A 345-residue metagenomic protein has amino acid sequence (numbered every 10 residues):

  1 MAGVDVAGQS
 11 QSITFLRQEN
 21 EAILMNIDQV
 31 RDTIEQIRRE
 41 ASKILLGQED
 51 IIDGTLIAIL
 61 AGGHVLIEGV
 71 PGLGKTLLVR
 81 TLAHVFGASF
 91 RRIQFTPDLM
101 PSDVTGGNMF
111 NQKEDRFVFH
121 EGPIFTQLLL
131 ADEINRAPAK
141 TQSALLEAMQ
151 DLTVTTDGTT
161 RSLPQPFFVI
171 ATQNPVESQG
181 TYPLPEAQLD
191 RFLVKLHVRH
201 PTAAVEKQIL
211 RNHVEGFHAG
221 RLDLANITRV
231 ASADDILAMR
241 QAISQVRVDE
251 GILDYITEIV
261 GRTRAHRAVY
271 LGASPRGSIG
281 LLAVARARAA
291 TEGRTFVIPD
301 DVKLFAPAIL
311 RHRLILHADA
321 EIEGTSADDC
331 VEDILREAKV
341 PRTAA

Functional and structural regions predicted by a protein language model:
F15-L16, N20-L24, T263-A345: C-terminal engagement/docking regions of AAA+ P-loop ATPases
N20-I51, V246-R247: Dynamic helix-loop-helix/coil hinge segments at AAA+ ATPase domain boundaries and subdomain interfaces
G54-I57, F110-L130: Conserved alpha-helical scaffold flanking the Walker A/P-loop in AAA+ ATPase domains
I59-T96: Walker A/P-loop
E68-V70, R92-Q94, Q112-E121, D151-P166 (+3 more regions): Conserved Walker
V85-K113: AAA+/P-loop NTPase substrate/partner-engagement loops
P101, T181-A242: Conserved AAA+ ATPase core "coupling" helix
F125-Q150, P164, Q179-L189, H200-I209: Conserved AAA+/SF3 P-loop NTPase catalytic/coupling segment centered on the Walker-B
